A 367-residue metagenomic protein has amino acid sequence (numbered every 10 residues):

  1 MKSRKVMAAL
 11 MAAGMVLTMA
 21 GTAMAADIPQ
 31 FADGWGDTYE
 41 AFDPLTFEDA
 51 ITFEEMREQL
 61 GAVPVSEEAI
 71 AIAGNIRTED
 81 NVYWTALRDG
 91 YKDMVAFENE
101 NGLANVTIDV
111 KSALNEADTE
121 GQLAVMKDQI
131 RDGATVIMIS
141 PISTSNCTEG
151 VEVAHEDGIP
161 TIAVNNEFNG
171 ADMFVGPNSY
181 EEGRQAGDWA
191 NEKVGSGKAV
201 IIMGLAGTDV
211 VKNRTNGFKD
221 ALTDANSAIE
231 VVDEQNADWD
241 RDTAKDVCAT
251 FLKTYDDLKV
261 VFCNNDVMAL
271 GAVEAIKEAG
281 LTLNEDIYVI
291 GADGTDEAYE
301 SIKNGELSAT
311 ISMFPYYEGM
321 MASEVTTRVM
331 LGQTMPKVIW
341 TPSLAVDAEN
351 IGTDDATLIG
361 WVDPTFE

Functional and structural regions predicted by a protein language model:
L17-D27: Sec-dependent signal peptide cleavage junction
A26-E68, V210, A221-A228, V232 (+1 more regions): Hinge/cleft segment of the Venus flytrap/periplasmic-binding protein
T38, V136, S143-E181, T295-K303 (+2 more regions): Flexible loop/hinge segments that line or gate small-molecule binding clefts
P44, E48-L60, I70-E98, D109-L123 (+3 more regions): Extracytoplasmic "Venus flytrap"
I51-L60, Q122, V175-A199, N213 (+3 more regions): Hydrophobic alpha-helical segments within soluble ligand-binding/sensing domains
Y83-N101, E182-A186, D209-I229, T243 (+3 more regions): Short, solvent-exposed amphipathic alpha-helices that sit in or adjacent to ligand/effector-binding or catalytic
L114, E167-W189, I201-L205, E234 (+1 more regions): Short beta-strand elements at the ligand-binding edges of bilobed clamshell
K127-A154, F218, A237-E300: Hydrophobic alpha-helical
